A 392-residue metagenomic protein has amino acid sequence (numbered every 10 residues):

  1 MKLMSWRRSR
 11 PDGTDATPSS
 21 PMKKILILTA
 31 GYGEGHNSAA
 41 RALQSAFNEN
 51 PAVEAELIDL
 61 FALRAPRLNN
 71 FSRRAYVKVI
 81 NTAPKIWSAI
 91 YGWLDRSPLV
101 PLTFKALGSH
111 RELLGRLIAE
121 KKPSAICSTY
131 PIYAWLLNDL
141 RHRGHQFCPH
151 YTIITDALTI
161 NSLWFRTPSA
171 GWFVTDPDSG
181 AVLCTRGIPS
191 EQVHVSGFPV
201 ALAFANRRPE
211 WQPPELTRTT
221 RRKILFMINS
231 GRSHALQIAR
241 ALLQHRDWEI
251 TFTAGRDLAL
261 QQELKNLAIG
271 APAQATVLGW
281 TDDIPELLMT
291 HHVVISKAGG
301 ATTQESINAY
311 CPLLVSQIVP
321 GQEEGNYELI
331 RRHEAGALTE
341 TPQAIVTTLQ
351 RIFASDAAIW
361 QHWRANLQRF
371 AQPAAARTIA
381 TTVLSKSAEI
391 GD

Functional and structural regions predicted by a protein language model:
E34, A89-G187, Q192: Active-site and donor-binding regions of nucleotide-sugar-utilizing enzymes
A42-L117: Conserved N-terminal ligand/cofactor-binding loop architecture of enzyme catalytic domains
A170-N229, G255-D257: A nucleotide-sugar donor-handling region in carbohydrate enzymes
W211-H292: Donor-nucleotide binding loops and adjacent catalytic segments primarily of GT-B fold Leloir glycosyltransferases
E286-G325: A donor-sugar binding/catalytic signature common to diverse glycosyltransferases and related nucleotide-sugar
P320-R351: Change "using UDP/GDP/dTDP sugars" to "using nucleotide sugars
P342, T348-Q368, K386-E389: Conserved donor-nucleotide binding/catalytic region of nucleotide-linked donor-dependent transferases
Q372-D392: C-terminal alpha-helical cap of glycosyltransferases
